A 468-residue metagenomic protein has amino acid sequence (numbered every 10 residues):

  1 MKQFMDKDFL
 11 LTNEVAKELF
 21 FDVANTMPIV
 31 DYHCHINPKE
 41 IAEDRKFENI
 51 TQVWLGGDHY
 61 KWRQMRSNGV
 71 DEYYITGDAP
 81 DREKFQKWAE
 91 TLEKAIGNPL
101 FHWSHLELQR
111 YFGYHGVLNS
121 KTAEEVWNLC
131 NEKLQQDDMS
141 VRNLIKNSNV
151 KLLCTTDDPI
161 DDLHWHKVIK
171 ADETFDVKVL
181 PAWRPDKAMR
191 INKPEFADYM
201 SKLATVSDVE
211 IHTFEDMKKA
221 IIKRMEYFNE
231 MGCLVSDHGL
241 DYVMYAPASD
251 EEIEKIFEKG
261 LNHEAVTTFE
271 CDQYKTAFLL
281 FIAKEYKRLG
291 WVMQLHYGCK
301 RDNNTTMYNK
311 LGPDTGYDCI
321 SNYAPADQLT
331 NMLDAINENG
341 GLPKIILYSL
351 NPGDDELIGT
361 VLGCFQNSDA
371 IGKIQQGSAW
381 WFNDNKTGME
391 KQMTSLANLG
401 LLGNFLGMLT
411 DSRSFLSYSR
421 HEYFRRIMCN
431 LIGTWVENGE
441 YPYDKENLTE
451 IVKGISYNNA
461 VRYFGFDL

Functional and structural regions predicted by a protein language model:
K2-L289, G341-P343, L347-G353, G359 (+1 more regions): Metal-cofactor-binding active-site regions of metalloenzymes
M293-L295: C-terminal amphipathic alpha-helical interaction region
D302-Q376: Active-site-proximal binding-pocket segments
